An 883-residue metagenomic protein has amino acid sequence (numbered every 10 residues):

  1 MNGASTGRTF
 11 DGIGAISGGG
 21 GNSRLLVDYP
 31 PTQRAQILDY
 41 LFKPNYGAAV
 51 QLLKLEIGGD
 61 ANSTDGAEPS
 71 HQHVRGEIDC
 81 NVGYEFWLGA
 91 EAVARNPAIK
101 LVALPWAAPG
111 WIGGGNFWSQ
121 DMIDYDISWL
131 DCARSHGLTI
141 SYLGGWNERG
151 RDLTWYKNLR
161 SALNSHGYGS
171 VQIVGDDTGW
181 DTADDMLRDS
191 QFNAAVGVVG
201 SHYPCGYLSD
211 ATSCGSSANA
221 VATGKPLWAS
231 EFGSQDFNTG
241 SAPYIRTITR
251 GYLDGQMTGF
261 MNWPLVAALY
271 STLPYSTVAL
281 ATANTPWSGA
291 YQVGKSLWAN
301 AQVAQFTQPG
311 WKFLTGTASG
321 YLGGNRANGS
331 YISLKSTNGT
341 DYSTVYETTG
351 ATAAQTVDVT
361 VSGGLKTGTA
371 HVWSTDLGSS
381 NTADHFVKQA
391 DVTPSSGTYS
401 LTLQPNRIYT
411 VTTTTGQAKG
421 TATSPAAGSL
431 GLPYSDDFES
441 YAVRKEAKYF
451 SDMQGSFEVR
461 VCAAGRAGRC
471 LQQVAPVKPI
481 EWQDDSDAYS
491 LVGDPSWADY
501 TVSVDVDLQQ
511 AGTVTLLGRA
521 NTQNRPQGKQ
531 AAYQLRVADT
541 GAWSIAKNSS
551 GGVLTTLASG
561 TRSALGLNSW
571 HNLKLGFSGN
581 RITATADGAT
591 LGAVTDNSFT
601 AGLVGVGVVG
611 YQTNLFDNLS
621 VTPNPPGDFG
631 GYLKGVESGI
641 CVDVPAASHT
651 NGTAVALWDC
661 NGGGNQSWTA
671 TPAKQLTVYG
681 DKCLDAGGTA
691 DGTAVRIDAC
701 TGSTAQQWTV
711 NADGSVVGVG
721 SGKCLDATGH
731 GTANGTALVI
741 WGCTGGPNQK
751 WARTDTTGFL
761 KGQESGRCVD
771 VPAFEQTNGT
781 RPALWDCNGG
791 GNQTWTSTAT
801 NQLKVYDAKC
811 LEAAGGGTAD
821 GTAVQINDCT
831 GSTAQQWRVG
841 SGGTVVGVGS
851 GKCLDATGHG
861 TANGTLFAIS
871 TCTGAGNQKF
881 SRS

Functional and structural regions predicted by a protein language model:
N2-I140, L153, K157, S161: N-terminal catalytic cores of secreted or lumenal carbohydrate-active enzymes
A229-S230, S234-T307, W311-N325: Aromatic/acidic polysaccharide-binding cleft in carbohydrate-active enzymes
F313-G368: Carbohydrate-binding surface patches
E347-S456, V553, L725, L854: C-terminal beta-sandwich/jelly-roll accessory domains of carbohydrate-active enzymes
R444-S486: Extracellular glycan-recognition surfaces and repeat-rich motifs
A475-S544: Secretory/extracellular carbohydrate-interaction modules and structurally similar beta-sandwich "look-alikes"
T585-G605: Short, solvent-exposed beta-strand-to-loop segments that form ligand-recognition rims of beta-rich domains
P626-N651, N665-A690, Q706-T732, N748-T777 (+3 more regions): Extracellular glycan-recognition/adhesion modules and their associated mucin-like linkers
